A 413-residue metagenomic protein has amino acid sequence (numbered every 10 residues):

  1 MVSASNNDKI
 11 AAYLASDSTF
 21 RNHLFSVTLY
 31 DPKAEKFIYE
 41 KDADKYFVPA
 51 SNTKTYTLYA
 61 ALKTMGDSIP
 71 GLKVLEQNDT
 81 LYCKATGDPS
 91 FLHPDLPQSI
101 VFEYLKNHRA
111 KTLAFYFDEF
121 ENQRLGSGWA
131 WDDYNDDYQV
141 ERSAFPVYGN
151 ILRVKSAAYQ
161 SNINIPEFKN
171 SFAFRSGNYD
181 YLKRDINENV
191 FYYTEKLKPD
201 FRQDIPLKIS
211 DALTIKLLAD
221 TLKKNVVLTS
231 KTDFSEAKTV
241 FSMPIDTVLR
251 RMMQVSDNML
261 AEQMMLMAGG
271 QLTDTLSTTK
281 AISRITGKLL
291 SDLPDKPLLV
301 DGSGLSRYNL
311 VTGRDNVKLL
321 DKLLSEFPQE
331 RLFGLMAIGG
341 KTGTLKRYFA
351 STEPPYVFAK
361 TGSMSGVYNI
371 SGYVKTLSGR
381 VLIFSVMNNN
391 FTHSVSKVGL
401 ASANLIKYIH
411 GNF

Functional and structural regions predicted by a protein language model:
M1-Y46, M65-S68, E103-K111: Beta-lactamase-like hydrolase cores
D8, A12, Y56-Y59, E103 (+12 more regions): Solvent-exposed, polar/charged alpha-helical surfaces in well-ordered, non-transmembrane soluble domains, broadly
L24-V27, L249, A261, S283 (+1 more regions): Short glycine-rich loop/turn motifs
K33-E35, K45-V48, G87-F91, E119-N122 (+9 more regions): Solvent-exposed loop/turn segments at secondary-structure junctions within structured extracellular/periplasmic domains
E35, K54-L58, L113, F145 (+6 more regions): Residue-level preference for non-acidic, small/hydrophobic
I38-E40, V240, M265-F413: Small-residue-rich helix-loop
F47-A61: Active/ligand-binding-proximal structured segments within catalytic/core domains that scaffold catalytic residues
K63-D295, N412: Conserved serine DD-peptidase/penicillin-binding transpeptidase domain and beta-lactam-recognizing active-site
